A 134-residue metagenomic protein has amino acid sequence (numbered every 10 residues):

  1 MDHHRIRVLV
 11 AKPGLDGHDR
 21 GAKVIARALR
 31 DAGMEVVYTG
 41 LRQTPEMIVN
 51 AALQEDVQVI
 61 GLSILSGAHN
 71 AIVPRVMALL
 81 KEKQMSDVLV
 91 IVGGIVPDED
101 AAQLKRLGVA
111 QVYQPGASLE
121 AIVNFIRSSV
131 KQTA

Functional and structural regions predicted by a protein language model:
M1-I6: Non-catalytic signal-transmission and effector/linker regions of two-component phosphorelay proteins
L9-A11: Short hydrophobic segments within beta-strands
G14: A glycine- and charged-residue-rich anion-binding loop/surface
A22-R127, Q132: Cofactor-cradling patches in redox/metallo enzymes
